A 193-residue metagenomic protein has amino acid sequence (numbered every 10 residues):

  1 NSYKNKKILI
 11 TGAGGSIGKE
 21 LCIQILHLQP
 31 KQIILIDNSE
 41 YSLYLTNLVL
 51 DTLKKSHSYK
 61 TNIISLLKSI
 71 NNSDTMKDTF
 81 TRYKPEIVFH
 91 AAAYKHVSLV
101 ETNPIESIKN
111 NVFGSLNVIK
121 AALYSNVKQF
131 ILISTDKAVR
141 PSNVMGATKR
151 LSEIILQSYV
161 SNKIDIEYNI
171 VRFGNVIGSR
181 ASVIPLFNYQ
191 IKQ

Functional and structural regions predicted by a protein language model:
N1-E86: N-terminal Rossmann/SDR dinucleotide-binding element
Q32-S39, T81-R82, I87, T102-F130: NAD(P)-cofactor binding segment of oxidoreductase domains
D51, K120-L123, V144-Q193: NAD(P)-dependent short-chain dehydrogenase/reductase
S65, S107, F130, Y168-V171: Hydrophobic/aromatic anchor residues within beta-strands of the central parallel beta-sheet of Rossmann-like
L67, A91-K95, S134-D136: Conserved NAD(P)H cofactor-binding loop of Rossmann-fold oxidoreductase domains
N71, A138, V176-G178: Conserved sequence/active-site signature of Rossmann-fold short-chain dehydrogenase/reductase
K95, V139-P141, R180: Hydrophobic, well-structured modules enriched for small/aliphatic residues and gly/pro motifs, marking either
S98-N103, N143-V144: Conserved catalytic-core motifs of eukaryotic protein kinase domains, centered on the activation segment
